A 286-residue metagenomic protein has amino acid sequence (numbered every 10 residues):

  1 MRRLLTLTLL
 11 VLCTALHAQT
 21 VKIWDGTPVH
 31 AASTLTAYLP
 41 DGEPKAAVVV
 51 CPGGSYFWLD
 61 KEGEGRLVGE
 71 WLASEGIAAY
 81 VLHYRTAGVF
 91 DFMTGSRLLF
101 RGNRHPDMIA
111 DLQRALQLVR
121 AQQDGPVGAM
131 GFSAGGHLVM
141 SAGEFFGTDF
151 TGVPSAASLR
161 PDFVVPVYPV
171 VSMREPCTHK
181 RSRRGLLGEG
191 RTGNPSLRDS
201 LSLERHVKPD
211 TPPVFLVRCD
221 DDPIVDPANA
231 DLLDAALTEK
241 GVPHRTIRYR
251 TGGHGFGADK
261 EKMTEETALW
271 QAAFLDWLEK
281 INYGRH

Functional and structural regions predicted by a protein language model:
Q19-E43, P106: N-terminal cap/lid segment of alpha/beta-hydrolase-fold proteins
S33-T36, F92-G95, D231-H286: C-terminal catalytic histidine-bearing segment of alpha/beta-hydrolase fold enzymes
K45-G53: Short beta-strand element of the alpha/beta-hydrolase
D60-L67, Y80-D124, M263-T267: Catalytic nucleophile-loop/oxyanion-hole region of alpha/beta-hydrolase and closely related hydrolase-like folds
A110-T178, R198: Primarily recognizes the serine-hydrolase "nucleophile elbow" in alpha/beta-hydrolase and SGNH/GDSL folds
P169-H206, P212: Mobile cap/lid helix-loop segments that gate and shape the active-site cleft of serine hydrolases
D210, F215-R218, D222: Short beta-strand/loop motif that positions the catalytic acidic residue of the alpha/beta-hydrolase fold
P223-L232: Conserved alpha/beta-hydrolase "acid-adjacent" motif
